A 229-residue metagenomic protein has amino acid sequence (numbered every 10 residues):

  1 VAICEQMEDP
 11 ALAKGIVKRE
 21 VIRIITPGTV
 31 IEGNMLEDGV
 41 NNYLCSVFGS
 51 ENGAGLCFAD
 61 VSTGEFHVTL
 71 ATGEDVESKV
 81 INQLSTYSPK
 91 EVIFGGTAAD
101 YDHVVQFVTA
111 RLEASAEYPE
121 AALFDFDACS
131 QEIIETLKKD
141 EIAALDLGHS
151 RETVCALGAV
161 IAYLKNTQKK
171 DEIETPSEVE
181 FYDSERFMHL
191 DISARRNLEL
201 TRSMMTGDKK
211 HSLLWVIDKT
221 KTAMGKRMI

Functional and structural regions predicted by a protein language model:
V1-I229: Charged catalytic and DNA/RNA-contacting regions of genome-maintenance and nucleic-acid-processing enzymes
